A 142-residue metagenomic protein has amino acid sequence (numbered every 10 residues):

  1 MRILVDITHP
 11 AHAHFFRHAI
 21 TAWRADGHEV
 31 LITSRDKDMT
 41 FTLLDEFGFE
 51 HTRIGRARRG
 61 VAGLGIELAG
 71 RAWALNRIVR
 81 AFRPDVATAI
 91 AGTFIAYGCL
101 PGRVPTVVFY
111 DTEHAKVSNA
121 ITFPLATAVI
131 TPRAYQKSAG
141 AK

Functional and structural regions predicted by a protein language model:
M1-P10: Nucleotide-activated donor-dependent transferases that construct or modify glycoconjugates
R2, D85-V86: Structural motif
P10-W23: Short amphipathic alpha-helix
A22, L43, G98, I121-T122: Hydrophobic/aromatic ligand-binding patch that stacks against planar heteroaromatic rings of cofactors or nucleotides
R24-E67: Conserved nucleotide-sugar phosphate-binding/catalytic loop shared by glycosyltransferases and other
D38, A87-G102: An aromatic- and histidine-rich active-site surface loop
V61-R83: An amphipathic, basic-hydrophobic alpha-helix
P105-K142: Active-site-proximal region of nucleotide-activated glycan assembly enzymes, centered on histidine/acidic-rich loops
